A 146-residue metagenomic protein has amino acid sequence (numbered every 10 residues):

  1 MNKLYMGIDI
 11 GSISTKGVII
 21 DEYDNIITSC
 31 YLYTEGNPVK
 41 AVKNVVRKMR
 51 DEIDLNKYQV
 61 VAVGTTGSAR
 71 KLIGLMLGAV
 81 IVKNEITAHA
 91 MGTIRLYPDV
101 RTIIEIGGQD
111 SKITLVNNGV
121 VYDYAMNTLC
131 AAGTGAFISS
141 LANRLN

Functional and structural regions predicted by a protein language model:
M1-Y23, V100-N117: Gly/Thr-rich phosphate-binding beta-strand-loop-beta motif of the actin/hexokinase/Hsp70
Y5-K40, N44, Y124-L129: Short glycine-rich, Thr/Ser-proximal phosphate-binding strand/loop in the N-terminal lobe of ATP-dependent enzymes
I19-I20, V42, I73-L77, I113-G119 (+2 more regions): Short acidic, glycine/serine/threonine-rich loops at helix termini
E22, L75-M76, T93-D99, T114-N118 (+1 more regions): Alpha-helix C-terminal capping segments
Y31-T34, I53-I86, Y122-D123: Short beta-strand-loop/turn "lid" adjacent to the catalytic site in phosphate-handling enzymes
E35-P38, N118-N146: Glycine-rich phosphate-binding loop plus the immediately following alpha-helix
K83-I103: Active-site cofactor/substrate anionic-group-binding motifs, chiefly glycine- and Lys/Arg-rich phosphate-binding loops
